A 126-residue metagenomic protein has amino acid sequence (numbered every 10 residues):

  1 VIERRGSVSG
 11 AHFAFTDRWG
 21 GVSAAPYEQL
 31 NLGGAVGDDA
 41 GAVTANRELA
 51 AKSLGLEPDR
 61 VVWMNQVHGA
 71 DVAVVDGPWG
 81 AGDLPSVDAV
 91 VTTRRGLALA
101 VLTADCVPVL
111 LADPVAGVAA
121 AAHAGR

Functional and structural regions predicted by a protein language model:
V1-G21, A25, E48, R95: Conserved nucleotide-ligand handling architecture
A11-A14, G41, G55: Polybasic/polar functional segments that serve as interface/processing modules
G20-V22, G37, Q66-D71: Short active-site-proximal "capping" loops at secondary-structure junctions
A25-E28, P114-A116: Residues forming anionic-ligand binding surfaces in small-molecule and nucleic-acid pockets of primarily soluble enzymes
E28-G41: Short, His- and charge-rich active-site/binding loops that engage polyanionic ligands
A35, A124-G125: Short strand-loop junctions, especially beta-strand C-caps/beta-turns that link beta-sheets to coils or alpha-helices
T44-A124: Phosphate-centric recognition/catalysis
